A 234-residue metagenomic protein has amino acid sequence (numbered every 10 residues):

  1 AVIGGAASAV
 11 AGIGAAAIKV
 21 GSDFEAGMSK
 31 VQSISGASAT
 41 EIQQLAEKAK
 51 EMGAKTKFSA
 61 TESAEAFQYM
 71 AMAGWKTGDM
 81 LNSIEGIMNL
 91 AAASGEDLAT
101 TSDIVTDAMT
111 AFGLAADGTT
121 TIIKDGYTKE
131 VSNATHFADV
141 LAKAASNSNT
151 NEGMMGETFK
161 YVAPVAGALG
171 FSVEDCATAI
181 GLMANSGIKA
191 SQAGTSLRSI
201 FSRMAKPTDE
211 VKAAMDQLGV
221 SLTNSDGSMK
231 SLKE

Functional and structural regions predicted by a protein language model:
V2-A54, S63-A73, N82-S94, T100-S148 (+3 more regions): Small-residue helix-packing and pore-constriction motifs in hydrophobic alpha-helices
